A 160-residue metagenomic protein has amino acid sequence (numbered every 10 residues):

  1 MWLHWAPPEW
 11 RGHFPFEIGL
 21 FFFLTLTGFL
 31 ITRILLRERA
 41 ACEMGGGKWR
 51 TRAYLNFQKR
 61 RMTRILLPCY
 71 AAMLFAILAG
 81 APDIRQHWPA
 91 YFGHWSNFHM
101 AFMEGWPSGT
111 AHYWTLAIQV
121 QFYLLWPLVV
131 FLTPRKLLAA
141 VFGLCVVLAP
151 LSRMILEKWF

Functional and structural regions predicted by a protein language model:
M1-H4, I31, A76-G80, V130 (+1 more regions): Structural signal for membrane-spanning alpha-helices in multi-pass inner-membrane proteins, emphasizing helix cores
L3, E38-G46, Q86-S96, K158-F160: Peri-membrane helix termini and adjoining interfacial loops of integral membrane proteins
W5, I65, V120, L124-L128 (+1 more regions): Catalytic glutamate of the conserved HExxH
W5-F16: Short, hydrophobic transmembrane alpha-helix segments
E17-L20, L24, R37-G80, A90 (+1 more regions): Transmembrane alpha-helical segments and their boundary/interface "anchor" motifs in multi-pass integral membrane
G28-L35, L74, V120-P134: Membrane-interfacial alpha-helical segments at the cytosolic side of multi-pass membrane proteins
W49, G93-T110, W114, L125-F160: Aromatic-enriched alpha-helical transmembrane segments of multi-pass intramembrane proteins
A81-R85: Membrane-embedded alpha-helical bundles that constitute the cytochrome b-like, heme-associated redox core of multi-pass
